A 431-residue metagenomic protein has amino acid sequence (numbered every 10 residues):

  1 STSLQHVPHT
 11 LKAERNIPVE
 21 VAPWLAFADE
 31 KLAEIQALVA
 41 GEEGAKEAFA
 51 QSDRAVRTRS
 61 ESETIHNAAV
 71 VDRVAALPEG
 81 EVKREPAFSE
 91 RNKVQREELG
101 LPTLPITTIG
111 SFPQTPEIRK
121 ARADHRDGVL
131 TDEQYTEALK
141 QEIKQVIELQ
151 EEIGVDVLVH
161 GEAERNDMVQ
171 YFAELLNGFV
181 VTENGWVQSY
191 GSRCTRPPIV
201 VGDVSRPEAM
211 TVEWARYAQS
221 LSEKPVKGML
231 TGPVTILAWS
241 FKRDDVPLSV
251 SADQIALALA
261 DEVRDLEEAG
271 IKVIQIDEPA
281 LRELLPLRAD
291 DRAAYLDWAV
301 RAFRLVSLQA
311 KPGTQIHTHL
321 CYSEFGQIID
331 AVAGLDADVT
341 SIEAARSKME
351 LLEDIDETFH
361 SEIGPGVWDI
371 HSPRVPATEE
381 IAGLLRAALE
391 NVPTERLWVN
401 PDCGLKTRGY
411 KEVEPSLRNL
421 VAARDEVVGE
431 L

Functional and structural regions predicted by a protein language model:
S1-L431: Domain-level signal for soluble alpha/beta catalytic cores
